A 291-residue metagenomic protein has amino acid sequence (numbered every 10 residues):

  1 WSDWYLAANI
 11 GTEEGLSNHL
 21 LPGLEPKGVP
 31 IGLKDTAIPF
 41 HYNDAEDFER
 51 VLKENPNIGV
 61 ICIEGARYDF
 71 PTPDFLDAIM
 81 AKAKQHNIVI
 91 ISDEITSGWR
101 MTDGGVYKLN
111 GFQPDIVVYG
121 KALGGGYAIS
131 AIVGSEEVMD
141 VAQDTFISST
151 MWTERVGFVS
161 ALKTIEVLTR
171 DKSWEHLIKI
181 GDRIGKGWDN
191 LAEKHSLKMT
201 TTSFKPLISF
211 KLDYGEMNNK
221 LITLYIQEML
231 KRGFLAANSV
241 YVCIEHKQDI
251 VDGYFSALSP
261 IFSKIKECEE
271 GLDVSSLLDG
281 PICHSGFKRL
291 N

Functional and structural regions predicted by a protein language model:
W1-G59: PLP-dependent aspartate aminotransferase-fold enzymes
D3-L6, G111-V141, T153-S160: Active-site PLP attachment segment
D44-V51, G65-V89: Active-site core of PLP-dependent enzymes with the aminotransferase class I/II
E49, D144-E154: A short glycine-threonine-serine/GTX helix/turn-capping micro-motif
K84-N87, H195, R232: Helix C-cap/helix->beta junction micro-motif
T164-K186: Structural signature of PLP-dependent enzymes
T169-D171, K231-N291: PLP-dependent enzyme catalytic core of the Aspartate aminotransferase-like
D182-G185, A192-E228, S276-N291: Conserved PLP-binding catalytic core of the aspartate aminotransferase-like
